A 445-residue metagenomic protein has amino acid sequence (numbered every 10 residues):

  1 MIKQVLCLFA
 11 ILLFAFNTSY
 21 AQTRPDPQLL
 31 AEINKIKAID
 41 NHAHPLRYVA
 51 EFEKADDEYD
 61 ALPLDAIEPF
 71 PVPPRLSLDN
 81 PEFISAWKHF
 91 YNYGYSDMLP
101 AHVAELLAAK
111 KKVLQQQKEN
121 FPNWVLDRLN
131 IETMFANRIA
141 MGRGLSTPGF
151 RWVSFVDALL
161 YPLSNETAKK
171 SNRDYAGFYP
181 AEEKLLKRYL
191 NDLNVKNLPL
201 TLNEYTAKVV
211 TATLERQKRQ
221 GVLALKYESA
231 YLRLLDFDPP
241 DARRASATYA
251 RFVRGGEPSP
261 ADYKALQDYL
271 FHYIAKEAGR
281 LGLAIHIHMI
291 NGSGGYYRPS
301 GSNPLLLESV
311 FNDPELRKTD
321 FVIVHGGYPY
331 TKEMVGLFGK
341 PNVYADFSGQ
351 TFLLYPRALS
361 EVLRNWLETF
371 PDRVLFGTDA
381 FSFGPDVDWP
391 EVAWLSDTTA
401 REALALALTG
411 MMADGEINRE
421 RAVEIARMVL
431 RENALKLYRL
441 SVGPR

Functional and structural regions predicted by a protein language model:
M1-C7: Bacterial N-terminal signal peptides that target proteins for export
Q4, R24-N41, Y48-A55, D60-D97 (+3 more regions): Mid-to-C-terminal alpha-helical segments outside catalytic/metal-binding sites
C7-N17: Bacterial N-terminal signal peptides
S19-T23: Boundary at the C-terminal end of the N-terminal hydrophobic targeting segment
N34, E53-S154, L159-L160, Y175-L198 (+1 more regions): Alpha-helical scaffold segments that flank or form the walls of functional sites
H42, M134, L225, H288 (+4 more regions): Divalent metal-coordination and catalytic microenvironments
L202-Y227, R233-V343, R357-L375: Histidine/acidic residue-rich metal-binding segments in metalloenzymes
S302-D320, G326-R445: H/E-rich (His + Asp/Glu) clusters that bind or coordinate divalent metals
